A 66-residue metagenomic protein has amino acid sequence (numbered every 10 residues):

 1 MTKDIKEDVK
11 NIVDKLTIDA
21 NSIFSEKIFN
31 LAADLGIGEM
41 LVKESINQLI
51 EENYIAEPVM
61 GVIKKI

Functional and structural regions predicted by a protein language model:
M1-D19: Short alpha-helical segments that sit at the start of domains
D4, I23-F24, L41-E44, P58: Alpha-helix N-cap and coil->helix boundary residues
D19-A33: Short acidic, hydrophobic short linear motifs in intrinsically disordered regions
G36-Q48: Short amphipathic alpha-helical interaction segments
I50-M60: A short, conserved structural fragment
G61-I66: Minor-groove-contacting beta-hairpin "wing" of winged helix-turn-helix DNA-binding domains
